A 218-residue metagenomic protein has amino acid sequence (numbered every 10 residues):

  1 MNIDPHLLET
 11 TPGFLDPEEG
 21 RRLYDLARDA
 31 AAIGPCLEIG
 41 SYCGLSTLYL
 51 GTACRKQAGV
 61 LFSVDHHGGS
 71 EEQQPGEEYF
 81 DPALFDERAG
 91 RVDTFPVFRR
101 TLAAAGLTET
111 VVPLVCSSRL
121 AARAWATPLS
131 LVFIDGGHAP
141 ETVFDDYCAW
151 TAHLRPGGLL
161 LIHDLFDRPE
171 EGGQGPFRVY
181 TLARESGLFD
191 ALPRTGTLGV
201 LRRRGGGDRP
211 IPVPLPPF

Functional and structural regions predicted by a protein language model:
N2-F218: S-adenosylmethionine/decaboxylated-SAM
